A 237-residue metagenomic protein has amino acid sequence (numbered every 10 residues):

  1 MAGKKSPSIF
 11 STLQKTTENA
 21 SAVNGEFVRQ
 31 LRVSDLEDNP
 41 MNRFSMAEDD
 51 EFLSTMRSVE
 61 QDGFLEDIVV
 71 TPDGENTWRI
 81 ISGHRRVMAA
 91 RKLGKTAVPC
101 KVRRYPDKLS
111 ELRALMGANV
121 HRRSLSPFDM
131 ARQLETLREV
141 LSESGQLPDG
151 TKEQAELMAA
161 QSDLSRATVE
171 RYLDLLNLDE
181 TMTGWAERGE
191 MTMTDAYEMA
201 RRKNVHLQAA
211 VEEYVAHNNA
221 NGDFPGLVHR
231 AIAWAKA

Functional and structural regions predicted by a protein language model:
A2-R103, L115: Short, charged/polar connector segments at secondary-structure boundaries
S11-N24, L147, T151-S162, D174 (+1 more regions): Amphipathic alpha-helical oligomerization/scaffolding segments
V28, V69-V70, T77-W78, K108 (+3 more regions): Short, surface-exposed helix-loop/turn micro-motifs enriched in polar/charged residues
F44-M46, F52-L53, M88-N177, T194 (+1 more regions): Amphipathic, charge-rich alpha-helical segments that serve as recognition/docking helices
V59-E60, S142, A186: Alpha-helix C-terminal capping/helix-coil junction sites
